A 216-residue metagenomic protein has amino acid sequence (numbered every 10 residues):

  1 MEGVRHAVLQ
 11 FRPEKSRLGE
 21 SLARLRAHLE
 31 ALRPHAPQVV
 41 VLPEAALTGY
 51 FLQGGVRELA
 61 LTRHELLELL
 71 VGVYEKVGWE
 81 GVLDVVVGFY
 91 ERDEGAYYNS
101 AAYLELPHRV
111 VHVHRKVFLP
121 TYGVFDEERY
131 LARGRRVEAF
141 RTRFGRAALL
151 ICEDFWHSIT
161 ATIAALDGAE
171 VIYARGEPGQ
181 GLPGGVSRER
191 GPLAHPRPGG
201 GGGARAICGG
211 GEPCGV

Functional and structural regions predicted by a protein language model:
M1-H6, A139-L149, E170-V171: Beta-strand-turn-beta hairpins that frame and shape the catalytic cleft of phosphate-ester-processing enzymes
M1-V39: N-terminal active-site segment of His-dependent metallophosphoesterases
R5, H35-P37, G81-V82, R146 (+1 more regions): Short loop/turn motifs at secondary-structure junctions
L9-S16, Q53-L59, F144-A147, E177-G185: Short, basic, glycine/proline-bearing loop/turn elements
Q10-R12, P43, R115, E212: Residue-level recognition of beta-strand->loop/alpha-helix junctions
L32-L59, V86-V87, D154, G168-E177 (+2 more regions): Active-site beta-strand/loop signature of hydrolases that rely on acidic residues for catalysis
A60-L149, G202-V216: Catalytic-core segment of enzymes that process non-peptidic bonds
H64-D84, C152, W156-V216: CN hydrolase (nitrilase-like) catalytic-core segments centered on the catalytic cysteine and neighboring Lys/Glu
